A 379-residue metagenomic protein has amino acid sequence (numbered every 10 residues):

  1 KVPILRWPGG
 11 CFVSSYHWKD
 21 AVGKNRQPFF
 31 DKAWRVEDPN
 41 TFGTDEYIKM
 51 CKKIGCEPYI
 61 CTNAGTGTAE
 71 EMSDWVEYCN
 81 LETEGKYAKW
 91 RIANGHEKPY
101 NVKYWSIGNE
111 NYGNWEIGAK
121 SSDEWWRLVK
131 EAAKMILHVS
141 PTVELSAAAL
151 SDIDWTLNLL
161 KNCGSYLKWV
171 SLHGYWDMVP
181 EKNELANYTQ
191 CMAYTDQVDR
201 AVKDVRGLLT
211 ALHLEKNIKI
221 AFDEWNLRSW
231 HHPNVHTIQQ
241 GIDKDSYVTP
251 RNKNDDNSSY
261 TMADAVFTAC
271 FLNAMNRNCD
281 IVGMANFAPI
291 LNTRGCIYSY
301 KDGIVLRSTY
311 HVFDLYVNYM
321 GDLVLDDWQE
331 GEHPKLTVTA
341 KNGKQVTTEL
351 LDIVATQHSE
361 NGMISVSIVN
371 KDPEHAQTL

Functional and structural regions predicted by a protein language model:
K1, C51, W75, W105 (+6 more regions): Conserved, mostly hydrophobic/aromatic
P3-W7, P58-C61, K103-I107, L145-A147 (+3 more regions): Hydrophobic faces of well-ordered beta-strands that scaffold small-molecule active sites in alpha/beta enzyme cores
C11-T44, K49, K53, K86-W115 (+2 more regions): Aromatic- and acidic-residue-enriched carbohydrate-binding clefts of CAZyme catalytic domains
V13-E82, S122-E144: Aromatic-lined substrate-binding rim segments of carbohydrate-active enzymes
P39-Y47, E82-Y100, K130-E131, S151-C163 (+2 more regions): Alpha-helical scaffolding within the catalytic cores of extracellular/periplasmic polymer-degrading hydrolases
S121-L272, N278, Q329-V346: Noncatalytic carbohydrate-binding groove/subsite architecture in carbohydrate-active enzymes
T268, L272-V346: Catalytic cores of secreted or luminal carbohydrate-active enzymes
T347-L379: Carbohydrate-binding surface patches
